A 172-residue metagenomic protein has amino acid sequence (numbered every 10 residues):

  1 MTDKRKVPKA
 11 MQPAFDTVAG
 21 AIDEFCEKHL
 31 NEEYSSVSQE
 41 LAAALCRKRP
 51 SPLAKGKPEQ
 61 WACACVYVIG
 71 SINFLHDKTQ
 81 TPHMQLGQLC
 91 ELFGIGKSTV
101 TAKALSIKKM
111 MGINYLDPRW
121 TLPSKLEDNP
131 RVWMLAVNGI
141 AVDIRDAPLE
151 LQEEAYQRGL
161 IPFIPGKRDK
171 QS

Functional and structural regions predicted by a protein language model:
M1-E59, G70-S172: Basic, alpha-helical nucleic-acid-binding regions used in initiation and control of genome expression
